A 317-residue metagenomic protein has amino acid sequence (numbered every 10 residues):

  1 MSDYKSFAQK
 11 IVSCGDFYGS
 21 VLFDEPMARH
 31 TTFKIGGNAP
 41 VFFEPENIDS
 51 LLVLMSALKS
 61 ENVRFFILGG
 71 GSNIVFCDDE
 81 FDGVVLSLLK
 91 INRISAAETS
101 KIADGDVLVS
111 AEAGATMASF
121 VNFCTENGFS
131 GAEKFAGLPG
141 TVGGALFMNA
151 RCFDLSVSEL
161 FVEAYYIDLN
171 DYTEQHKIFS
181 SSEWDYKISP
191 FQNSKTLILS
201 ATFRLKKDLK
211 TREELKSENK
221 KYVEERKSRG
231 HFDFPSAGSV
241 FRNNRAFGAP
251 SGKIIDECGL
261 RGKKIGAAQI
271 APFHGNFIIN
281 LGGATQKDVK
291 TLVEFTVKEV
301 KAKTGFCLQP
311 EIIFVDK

Functional and structural regions predicted by a protein language model:
S2, S6, A28, E46-D49 (+10 more regions): Conserved active-site and cofactor/substrate-binding residues in soluble primary-metabolism enzymes
S2-A145: Anion-binding (especially nucleotide phosphate/pyrophosphate-binding) glycine-rich loop and adjoining beta-alpha core
F23, I74, I167-E299, K303-K317: Phosphate/pyrophosphate- and phosphate-bearing ligand-binding catalytic cores of soluble enzymes
G36-G37, F42-I48, V75-S95, F147-S180 (+1 more regions): Structural signature of FAD isoalloxazine-binding scaffolds in flavoprotein oxidoreductases
E61, L68-G70, L160, F234-P235 (+1 more regions): Short, basic and Ser/Thr-rich N-terminal targeting/leader segments
N73-I74, V121-C124, A132-A136, N149-S156 (+3 more regions): A generic local secondary-structure boundary/capping motif
S95, E133, Y165, I312-I313: Residues embedded in well-ordered beta-strands within globular domains across many folds
G105-L108, E112, M117-A118, G131-G137 (+1 more regions): Contiguous, small/hydrophobic- and glycine-enriched helical/loop subdomains that border and often "cap" functional
